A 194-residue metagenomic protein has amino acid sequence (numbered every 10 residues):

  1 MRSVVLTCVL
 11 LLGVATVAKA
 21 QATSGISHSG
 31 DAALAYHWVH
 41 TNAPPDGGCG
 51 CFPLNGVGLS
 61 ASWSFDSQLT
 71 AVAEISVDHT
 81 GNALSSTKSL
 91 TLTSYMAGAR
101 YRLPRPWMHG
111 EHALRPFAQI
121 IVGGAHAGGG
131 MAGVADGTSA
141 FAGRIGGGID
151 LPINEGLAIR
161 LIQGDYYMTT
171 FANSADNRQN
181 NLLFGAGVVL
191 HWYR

Functional and structural regions predicted by a protein language model:
M1-I26, Y193-R194: Cleavable N-terminal export/targeting peptides
L12-T16, R100, G146-D150: A broad helix-preferring feature
A20-F65, V122, H126, Y166 (+1 more regions): Short glycine/proline- and aromatic-enriched beta-strand/turn motifs that initiate or cap beta-hairpins
Q21-S29, Q68, P104-R115, I153-L157 (+1 more regions): Short loop/turn motifs that connect adjacent beta-strands in outer-membrane beta-barrel proteins
Q21-T23, P44-G50, L84-K88, H109 (+2 more regions): Outer-membrane beta-barrel domain signature
G58-S60, R144, A158-R160: Short, conserved structural micro-motifs that define repeat-unit consensus positions and nucleotide-binding loops
S60-V134, A140-G143, G185, V189-H191: Gram-negative (and chloroplast) outer-membrane scaffold detector with strong preference for beta-barrel transmembrane
A83, L151-R194: Predominantly the C-terminal beta-signal and adjacent terminal strand-loop region of outer-membrane beta-barrel
